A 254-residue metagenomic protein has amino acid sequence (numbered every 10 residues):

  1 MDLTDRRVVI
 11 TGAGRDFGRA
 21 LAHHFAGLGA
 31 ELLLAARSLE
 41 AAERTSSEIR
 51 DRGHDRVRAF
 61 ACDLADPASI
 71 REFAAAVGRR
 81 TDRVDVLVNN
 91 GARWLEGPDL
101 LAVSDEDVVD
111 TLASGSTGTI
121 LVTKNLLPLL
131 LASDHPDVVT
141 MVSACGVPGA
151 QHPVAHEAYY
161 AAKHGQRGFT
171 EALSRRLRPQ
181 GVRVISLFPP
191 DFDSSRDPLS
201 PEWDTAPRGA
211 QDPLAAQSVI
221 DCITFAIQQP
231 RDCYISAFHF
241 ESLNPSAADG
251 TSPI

Functional and structural regions predicted by a protein language model:
R6, H54, D82-V84, D99 (+2 more regions): Active-site loop of short-chain dehydrogenase/reductase
R7, G14-D16: Conserved glycine-rich cofactor-binding loop
A30-R44: Conserved glycine-rich Rossmann-like NAD(P)H-binding loop of the short-chain dehydrogenase/reductase
L39-E40, F60-E72, D105: The beta1-alpha1 cofactor-binding region of Rossmann-like NAD(H)/NADP(H)-dependent oxidoreductases
P98-L100, S104-D110: Substrate-binding pocket helix/loop in short-chain dehydrogenase/reductase
L131, D137-G165, T170-E171, R175-R178 (+1 more regions): Catalytic loop of short-chain dehydrogenase/reductase
S186-L187, E202-D249, P253-I254: C-terminal helical subdomain
